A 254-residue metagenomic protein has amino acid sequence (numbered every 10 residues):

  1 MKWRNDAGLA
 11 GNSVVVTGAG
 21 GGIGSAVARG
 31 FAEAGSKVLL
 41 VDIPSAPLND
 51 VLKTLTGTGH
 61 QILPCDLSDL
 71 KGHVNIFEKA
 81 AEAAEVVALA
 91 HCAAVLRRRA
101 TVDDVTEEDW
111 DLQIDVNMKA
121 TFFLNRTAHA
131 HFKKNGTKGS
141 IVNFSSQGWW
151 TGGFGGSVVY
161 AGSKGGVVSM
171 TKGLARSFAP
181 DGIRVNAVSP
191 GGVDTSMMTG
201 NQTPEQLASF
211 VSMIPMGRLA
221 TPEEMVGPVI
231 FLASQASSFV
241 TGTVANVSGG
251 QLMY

Functional and structural regions predicted by a protein language model:
M1-N5, R99, S212, I230 (+1 more regions): Short C-terminal tail/terminal secondary-structure segment of NAD(P)H-dependent dehydrogenase/reductase domains
W3, A7-L39: Canonical Rossmann dinucleotide-binding motif of NAD(H)/NADP(H)-dependent dehydrogenases/reductases, specifically
N12, E85-V87, F132-S146, P180-I183 (+1 more regions): Active-site loop of short-chain dehydrogenase/reductase
A100-V102, T106-I114, Q206, F210: Substrate-binding pocket helix/loop in short-chain dehydrogenase/reductase
N125-R126, K172: A short, exposed helix-loop element centered on a Lys and neighboring polar residues
A130, R176-P180, S238: Alpha-helical segment proximal to the catalytic Tyr-Lys
V142-G166, T171-K172, R176-P180: Catalytic loop of short-chain dehydrogenase/reductase
